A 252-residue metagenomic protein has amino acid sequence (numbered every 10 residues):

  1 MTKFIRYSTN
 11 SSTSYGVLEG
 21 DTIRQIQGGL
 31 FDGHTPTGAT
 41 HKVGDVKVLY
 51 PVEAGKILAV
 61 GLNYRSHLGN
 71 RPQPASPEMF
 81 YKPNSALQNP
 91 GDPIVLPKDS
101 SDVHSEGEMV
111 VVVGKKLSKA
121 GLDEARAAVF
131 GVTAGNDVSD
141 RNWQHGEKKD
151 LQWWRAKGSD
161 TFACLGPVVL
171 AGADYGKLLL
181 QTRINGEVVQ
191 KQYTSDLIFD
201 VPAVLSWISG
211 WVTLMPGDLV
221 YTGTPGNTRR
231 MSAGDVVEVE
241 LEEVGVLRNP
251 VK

Functional and structural regions predicted by a protein language model:
M1-P77, A173-Y175, R183, E238-E240: N-terminal non-catalytic cap/leader segment that marks the start of a structured domain
G44-K47, H67, R141-K252: Catalytic-pocket segment enriched in acidic/His residues
K47-L49, L68-N70, I94-V103, L117-E124 (+2 more regions): A generic local secondary-structure boundary/capping motif
E53, N89, H104-E106, M215 (+1 more regions): Residue-level recognition of short, solvent-exposed, well-ordered loop/turn junctions that link secondary-structure
Q73-P90, S105, E238-E242: Structural signature of FAD isoalloxazine-binding scaffolds in flavoprotein oxidoreductases
E78-Y81, S85-L96, S118, T161-G166 (+1 more regions): Short catalytic-site patches enriched in acidic/histidine residues that coordinate or position cofactors/metals
E106, V110-N136: RNA pseudouridine synthases
